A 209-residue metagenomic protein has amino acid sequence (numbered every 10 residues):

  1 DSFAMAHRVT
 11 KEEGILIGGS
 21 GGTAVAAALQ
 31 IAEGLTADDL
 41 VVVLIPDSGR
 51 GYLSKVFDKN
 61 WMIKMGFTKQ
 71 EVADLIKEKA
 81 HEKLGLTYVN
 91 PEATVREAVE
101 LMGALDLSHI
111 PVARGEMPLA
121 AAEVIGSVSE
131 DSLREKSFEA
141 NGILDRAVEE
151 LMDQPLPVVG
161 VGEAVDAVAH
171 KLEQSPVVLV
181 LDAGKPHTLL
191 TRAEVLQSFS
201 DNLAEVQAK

Functional and structural regions predicted by a protein language model:
D1-I76: PLP-dependent amino-acid enzyme catalytic core
G14, M102, A122, L133 (+4 more regions): Terminal peptide-recognition signature
I15, D39-V43, L86-T87, H109-P111 (+4 more regions): Structural motif
E71-T87, L144-L156: Bateman (tandem CBS) regulatory domains
E78, E100-G103, S108, V124 (+1 more regions): Compact, charge-rich alpha-helical regulatory domains located at protein termini
Y88-L107, V112-E116, S137-A140, P157-P176 (+2 more regions): The conserved cystathionine-beta-synthase
I125, R134-N141, V148-M152, P157: Structured cytosolic domains appended to multi-pass membrane proteins
I125-L133, V178, H187-L196: Short hydrophobic beta-strand motif reused across regulatory alpha/beta modules
